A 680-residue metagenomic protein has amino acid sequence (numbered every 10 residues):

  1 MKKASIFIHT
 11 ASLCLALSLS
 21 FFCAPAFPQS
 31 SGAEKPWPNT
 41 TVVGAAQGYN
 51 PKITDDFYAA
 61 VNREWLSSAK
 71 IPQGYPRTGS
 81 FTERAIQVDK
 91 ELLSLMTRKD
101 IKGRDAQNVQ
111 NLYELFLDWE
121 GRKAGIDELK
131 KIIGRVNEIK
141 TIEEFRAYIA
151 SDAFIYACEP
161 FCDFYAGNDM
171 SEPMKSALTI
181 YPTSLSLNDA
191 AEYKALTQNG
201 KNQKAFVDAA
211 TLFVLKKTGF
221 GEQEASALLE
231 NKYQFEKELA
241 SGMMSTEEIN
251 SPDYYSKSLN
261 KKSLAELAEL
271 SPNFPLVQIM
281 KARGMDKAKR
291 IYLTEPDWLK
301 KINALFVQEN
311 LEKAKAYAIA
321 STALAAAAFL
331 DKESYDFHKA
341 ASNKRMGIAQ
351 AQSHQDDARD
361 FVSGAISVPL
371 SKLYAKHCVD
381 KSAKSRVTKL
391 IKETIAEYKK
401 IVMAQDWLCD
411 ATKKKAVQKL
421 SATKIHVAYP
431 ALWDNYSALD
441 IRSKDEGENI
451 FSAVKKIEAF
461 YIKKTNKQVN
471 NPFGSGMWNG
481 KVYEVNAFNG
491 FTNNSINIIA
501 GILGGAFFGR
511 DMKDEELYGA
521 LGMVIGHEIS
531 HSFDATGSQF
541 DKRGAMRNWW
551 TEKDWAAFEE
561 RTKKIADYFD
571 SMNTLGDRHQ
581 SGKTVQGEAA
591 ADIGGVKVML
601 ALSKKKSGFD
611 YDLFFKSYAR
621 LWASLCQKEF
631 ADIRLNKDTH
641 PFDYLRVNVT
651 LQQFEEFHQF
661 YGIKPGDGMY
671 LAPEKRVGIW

Functional and structural regions predicted by a protein language model:
M1-F7: N-terminal secretory signal peptides that target proteins for export/translocation
S5, S31-K35, A85, L267-L270 (+6 more regions): Intrinsically disordered, low-complexity linker/terminal regions across diverse proteins
T10-F22: Bacterial N-terminal signal peptides
A26-P28: Boundary at the C-terminal end of the N-terminal hydrophobic targeting segment
S31-A45: Short, Gly/Pro- and small/polar-rich lid/capping loops
P36, P51-D56, A60-E120: Active-site-surrounding "flap" and adjacent substrate/cofactor-binding loops of secreted or lumenal enzymes, prototyped
Q47-S67, T197-L215, I593-V598: Hydrophobic/aromatic-rich, well-ordered segments within soluble, folded domains that form packed cores
M96-E393: Noncatalytic, helix-rich "gating/capping" subdomain that lines the substrate-entry/channel surface of large enzyme
